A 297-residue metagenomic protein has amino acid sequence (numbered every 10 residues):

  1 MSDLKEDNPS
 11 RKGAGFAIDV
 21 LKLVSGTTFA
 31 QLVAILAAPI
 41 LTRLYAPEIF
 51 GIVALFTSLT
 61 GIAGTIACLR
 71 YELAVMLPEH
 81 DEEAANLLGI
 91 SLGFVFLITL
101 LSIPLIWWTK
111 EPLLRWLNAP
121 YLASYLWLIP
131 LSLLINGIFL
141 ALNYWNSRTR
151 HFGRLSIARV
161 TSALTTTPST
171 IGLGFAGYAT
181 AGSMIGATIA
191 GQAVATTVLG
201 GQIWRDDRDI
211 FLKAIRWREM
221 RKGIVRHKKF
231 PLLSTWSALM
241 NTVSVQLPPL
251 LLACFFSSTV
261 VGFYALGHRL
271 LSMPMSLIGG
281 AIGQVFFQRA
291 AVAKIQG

Functional and structural regions predicted by a protein language model:
S2-K12, A181, I185, V198-V245 (+2 more regions): Interhelical loop/hinge segments that connect adjacent transmembrane helices in multipass membrane
S2-L4, E72, N143-R148, F152 (+4 more regions): C-terminal transmembrane helix end/exit motif
D3, K12-L69, F94, I98-T99 (+4 more regions): Signature of the first transmembrane helix
G13-A17, A74-E83, I135-V160, G182 (+1 more regions): Membrane-interface junctions at transmembrane-helix termini in multi-pass inner-membrane proteins
F16, T42-F56, P78-I90, L100-P130 (+1 more regions): Membrane-interface helix-capping segments at transmembrane helix termini in multi-pass transporters
L55, A123-P130, S156-D209: Hydrophobic alpha-helical transmembrane segments
I62-A63, F96, L100, P104 (+5 more regions): Alpha-helical transmembrane segments of multi-pass membrane proteins
I66-E83, R148, G267, L271-Q296: Helix-loop junctions and terminal segments of transmembrane helices in multi-pass membrane transport/translocation
